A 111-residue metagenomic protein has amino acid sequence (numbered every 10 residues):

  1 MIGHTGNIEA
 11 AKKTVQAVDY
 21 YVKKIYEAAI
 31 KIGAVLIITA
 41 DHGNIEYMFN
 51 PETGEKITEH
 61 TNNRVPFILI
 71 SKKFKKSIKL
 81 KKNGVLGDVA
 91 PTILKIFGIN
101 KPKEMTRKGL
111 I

Functional and structural regions predicted by a protein language model:
M1-I111: Feature captures the catalytic ectodomains and active-site-proximal regions of enzymes that hydrolyze or transfer
